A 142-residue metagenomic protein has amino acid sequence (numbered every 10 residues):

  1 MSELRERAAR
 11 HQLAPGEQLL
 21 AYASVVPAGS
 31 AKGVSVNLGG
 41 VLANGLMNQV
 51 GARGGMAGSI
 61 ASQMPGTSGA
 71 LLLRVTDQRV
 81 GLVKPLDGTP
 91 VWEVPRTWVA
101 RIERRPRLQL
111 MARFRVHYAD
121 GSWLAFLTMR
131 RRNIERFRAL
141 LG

Functional and structural regions predicted by a protein language model:
M1-L72: Anionic N-terminal interaction surfaces
E3-E6, E17, Q78, E93 (+2 more regions): Glutamate identity and glutamate-enriched acidic tracts
Q12-A14, Q109, H117-A119: A generic structural signal for short, non-catalytic loop/turn and secondary-structure boundary residues
A28-G33, G81-L82, G121-L127: Short, surface-exposed beta-strand/loop "edge" segments at domain boundaries and coil↔beta transitions
G29-S30, P90-W92, R132-R136: A short local loop/turn or secondary-structure capping micro-motif enriched for an aromatic residue
V41-M111, S122, A139-L140: Phosphoinositide-binding peripheral membrane targeting modules
R115-A139: Canonical phosphoinositide-binding patch of PH/PH-like domains
